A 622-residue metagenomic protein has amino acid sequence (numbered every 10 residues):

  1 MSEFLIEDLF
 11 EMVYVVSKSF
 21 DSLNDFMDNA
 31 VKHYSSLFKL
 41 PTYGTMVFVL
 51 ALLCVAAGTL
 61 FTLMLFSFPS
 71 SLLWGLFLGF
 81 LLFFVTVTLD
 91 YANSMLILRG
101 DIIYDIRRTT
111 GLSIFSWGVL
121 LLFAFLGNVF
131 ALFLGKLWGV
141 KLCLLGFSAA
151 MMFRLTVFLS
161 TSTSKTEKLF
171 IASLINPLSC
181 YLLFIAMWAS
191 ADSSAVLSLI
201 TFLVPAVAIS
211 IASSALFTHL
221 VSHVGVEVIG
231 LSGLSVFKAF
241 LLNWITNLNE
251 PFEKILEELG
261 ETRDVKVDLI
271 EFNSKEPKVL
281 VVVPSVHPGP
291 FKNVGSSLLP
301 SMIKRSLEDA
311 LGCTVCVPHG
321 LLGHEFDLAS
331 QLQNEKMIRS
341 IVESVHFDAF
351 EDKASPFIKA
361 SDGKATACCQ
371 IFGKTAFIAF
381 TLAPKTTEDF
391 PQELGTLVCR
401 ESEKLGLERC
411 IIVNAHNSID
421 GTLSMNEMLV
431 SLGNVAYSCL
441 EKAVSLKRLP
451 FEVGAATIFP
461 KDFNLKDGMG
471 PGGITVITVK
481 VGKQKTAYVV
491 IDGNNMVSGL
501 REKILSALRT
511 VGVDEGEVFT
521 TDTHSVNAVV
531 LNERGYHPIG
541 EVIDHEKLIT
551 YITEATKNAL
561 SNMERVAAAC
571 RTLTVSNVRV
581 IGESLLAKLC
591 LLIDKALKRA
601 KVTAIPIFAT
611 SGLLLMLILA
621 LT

Functional and structural regions predicted by a protein language model:
S2-T622: Terminal domain-initiation and capping elements
